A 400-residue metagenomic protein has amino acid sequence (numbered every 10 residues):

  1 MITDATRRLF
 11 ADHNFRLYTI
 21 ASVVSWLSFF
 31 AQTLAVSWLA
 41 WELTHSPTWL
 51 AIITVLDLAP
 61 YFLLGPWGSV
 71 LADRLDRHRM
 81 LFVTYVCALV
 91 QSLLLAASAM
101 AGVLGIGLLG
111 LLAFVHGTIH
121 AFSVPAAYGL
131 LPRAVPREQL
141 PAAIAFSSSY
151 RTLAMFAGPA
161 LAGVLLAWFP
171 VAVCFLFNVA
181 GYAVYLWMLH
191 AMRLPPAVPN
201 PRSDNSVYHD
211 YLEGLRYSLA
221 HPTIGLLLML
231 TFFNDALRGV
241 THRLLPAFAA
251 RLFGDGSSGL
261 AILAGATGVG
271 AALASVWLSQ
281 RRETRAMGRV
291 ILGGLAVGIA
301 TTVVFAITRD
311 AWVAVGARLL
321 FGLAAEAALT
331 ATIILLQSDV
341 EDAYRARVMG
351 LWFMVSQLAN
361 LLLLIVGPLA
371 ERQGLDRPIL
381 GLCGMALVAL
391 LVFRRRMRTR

Functional and structural regions predicted by a protein language model:
M1-F10, H209, R396-R400: Intrinsic disorder in cytosolic terminal tails and internal cytosolic loops of multi-pass membrane transporters
I2-A59, R216-T267: Helix-loop boundary and gating motifs at the non-cytosolic
R16-T33, L56-V70, D76-Q91, L108-L166 (+5 more regions): Substrate-agnostic recognition of the 12-TM MFS/MFS-like secondary transporter fold
T19, A35, L50-T54, L81-F82 (+7 more regions): Hydrophobic/aromatic positions within or immediately flanking transmembrane alpha-helices of multi-pass small-molecule
T44, D76, S98-M100, T308-R309: Helix-breaking motifs and short loop linkers at transmembrane-helix boundaries and internal kinks in secondary membrane
L63-W67, M80, C87, L94 (+4 more regions): C-terminal transmembrane bundle of multi-pass solute transporters/carriers
I106-A113, G117, A142-V198, S258-G265 (+4 more regions): Hydrophobic alpha-helical transmembrane segments
H190-E213: Flexible cytoplasmic inter-helical loops of multi-pass small-molecule transporters
